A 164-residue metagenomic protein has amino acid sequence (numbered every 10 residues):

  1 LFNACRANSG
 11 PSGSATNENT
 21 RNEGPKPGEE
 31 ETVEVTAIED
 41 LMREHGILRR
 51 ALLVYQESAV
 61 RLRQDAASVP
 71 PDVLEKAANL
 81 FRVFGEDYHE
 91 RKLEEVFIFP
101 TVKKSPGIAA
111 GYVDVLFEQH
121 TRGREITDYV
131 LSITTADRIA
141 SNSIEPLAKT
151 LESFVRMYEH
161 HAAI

Functional and structural regions predicted by a protein language model:
L1-I164: Small-residue-biased structural context
